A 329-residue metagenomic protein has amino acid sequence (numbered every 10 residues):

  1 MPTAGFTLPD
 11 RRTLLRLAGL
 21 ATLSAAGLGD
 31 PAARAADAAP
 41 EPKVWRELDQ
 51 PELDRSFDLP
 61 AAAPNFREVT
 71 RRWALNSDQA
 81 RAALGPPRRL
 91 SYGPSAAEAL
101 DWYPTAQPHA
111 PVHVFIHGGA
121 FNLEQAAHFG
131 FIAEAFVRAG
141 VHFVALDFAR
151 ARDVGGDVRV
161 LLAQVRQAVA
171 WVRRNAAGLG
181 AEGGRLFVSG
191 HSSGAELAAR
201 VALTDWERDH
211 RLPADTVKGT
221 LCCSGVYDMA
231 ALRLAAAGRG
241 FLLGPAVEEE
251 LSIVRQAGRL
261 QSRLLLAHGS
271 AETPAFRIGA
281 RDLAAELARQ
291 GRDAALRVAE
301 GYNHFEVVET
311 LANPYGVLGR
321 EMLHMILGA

Functional and structural regions predicted by a protein language model:
M1-T13, L20-A25: N-terminal secretory signal peptides
A61-Q107: N-terminal cap/lid segment of alpha/beta-hydrolase-fold proteins
A110-G118: Short beta-strand element of the alpha/beta-hydrolase
E124-A133, V144-G183: Catalytic nucleophile-loop/oxyanion-hole region of alpha/beta-hydrolase and closely related hydrolase-like folds
R173-L234: Primarily recognizes the serine-hydrolase "nucleophile elbow" in alpha/beta-hydrolase and SGNH/GDSL folds
G225-Q256: Mobile cap/lid helix-loop segments that gate and shape the active-site cleft of serine hydrolases
L266-H268: Short beta-strand/loop motif that positions the catalytic acidic residue of the alpha/beta-hydrolase fold
R281, A288-A329: C-terminal catalytic histidine-bearing segment of alpha/beta-hydrolase fold enzymes
